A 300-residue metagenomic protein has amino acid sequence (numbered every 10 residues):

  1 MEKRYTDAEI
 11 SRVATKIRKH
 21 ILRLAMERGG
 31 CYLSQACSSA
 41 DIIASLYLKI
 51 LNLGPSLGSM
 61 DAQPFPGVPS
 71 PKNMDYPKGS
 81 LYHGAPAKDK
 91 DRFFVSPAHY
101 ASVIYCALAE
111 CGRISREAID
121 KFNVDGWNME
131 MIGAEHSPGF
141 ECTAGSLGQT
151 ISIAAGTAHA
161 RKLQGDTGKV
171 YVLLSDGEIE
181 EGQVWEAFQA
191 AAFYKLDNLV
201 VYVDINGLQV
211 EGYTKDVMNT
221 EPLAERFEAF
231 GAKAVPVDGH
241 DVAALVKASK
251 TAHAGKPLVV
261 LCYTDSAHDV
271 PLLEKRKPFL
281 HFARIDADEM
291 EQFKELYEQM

Functional and structural regions predicted by a protein language model:
A14-G30, D204-G207: N-terminal capping segment at the start of a domain
C37-F193: Cofactor-binding active-site loop characterized by glycine-rich and histidine/acidic residues
D41, H99-Y100, N206-G207, D241 (+1 more regions): Glycine-rich beta-alpha junction loops
G67-V68, V242, V246-M300: Glycine/aspartate-rich loop-and-adjacent alpha/beta segment that forms the canonical ThDP
D91-F93, G168-V172, L199, A254-T264: Generic beta-sheet signal
G165-T167, K215-A248, L296: Conserved thiamine diphosphate
E181-N206, V259-Y263: A short alpha/beta connector and helix-capping loop motif
Y194-N219, A229, P236: A short, conserved beta-to-alpha structural element at the edge of catalytic cores that scaffolds binding
